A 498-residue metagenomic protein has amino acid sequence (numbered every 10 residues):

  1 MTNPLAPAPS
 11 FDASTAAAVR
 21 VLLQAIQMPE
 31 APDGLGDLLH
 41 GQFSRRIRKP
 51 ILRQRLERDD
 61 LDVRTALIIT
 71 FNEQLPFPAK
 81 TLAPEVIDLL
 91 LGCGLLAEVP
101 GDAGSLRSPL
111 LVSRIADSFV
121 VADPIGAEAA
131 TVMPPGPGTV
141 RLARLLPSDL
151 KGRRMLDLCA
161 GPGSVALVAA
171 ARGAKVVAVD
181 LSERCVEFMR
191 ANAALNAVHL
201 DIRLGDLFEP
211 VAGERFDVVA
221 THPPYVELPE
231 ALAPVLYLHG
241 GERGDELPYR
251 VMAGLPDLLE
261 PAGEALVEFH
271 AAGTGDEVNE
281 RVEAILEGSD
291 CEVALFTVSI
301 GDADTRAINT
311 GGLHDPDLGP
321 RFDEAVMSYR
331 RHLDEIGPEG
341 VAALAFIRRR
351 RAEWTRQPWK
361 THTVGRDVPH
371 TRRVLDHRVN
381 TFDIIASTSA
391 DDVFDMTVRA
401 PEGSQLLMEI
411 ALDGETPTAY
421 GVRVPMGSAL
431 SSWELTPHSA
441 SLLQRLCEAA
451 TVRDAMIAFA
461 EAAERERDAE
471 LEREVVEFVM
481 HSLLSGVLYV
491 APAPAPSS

Functional and structural regions predicted by a protein language model:
T2-A66, G104-A116, E128, W354-Q444 (+2 more regions): Acidic, low-complexity/disordered tracts enriched in E/D and polar residues
D59-S108, V140-A143, P147-S148, S431-S498: Long, charge-rich, low-complexity alpha-helical segments
G101-S148: Class I SAM-dependent transferase core
G136-T221, E227-L228, A272: Conserved SAM/SAH cofactor-binding pocket of Class I
S182, D245-F296: Conserved Class I SAM-dependent methyltransferase catalytic core
E183-R184, P223-R250: Mobile active-site "lid"/loop adjacent to the S-adenosyl-L-methionine
A271-E339: Class I S-adenosyl-L-methionine
A343-W354: Core SAM-dependent methyltransferase catalytic element
